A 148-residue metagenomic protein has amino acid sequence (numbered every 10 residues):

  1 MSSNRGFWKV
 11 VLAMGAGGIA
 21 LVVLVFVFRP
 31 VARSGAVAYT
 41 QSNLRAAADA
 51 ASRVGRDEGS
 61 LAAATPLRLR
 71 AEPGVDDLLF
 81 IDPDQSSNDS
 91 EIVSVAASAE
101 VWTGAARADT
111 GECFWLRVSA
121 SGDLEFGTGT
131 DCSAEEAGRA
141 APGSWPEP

Functional and structural regions predicted by a protein language model:
M1, V95, A137-R139: Intrinsically disordered, low-complexity regions enriched in Ser/Pro/Gly/Gln/His and often acidic
M1-R33: N-terminal single-pass transmembrane signal-anchor helix
F7, V11, L69, L78-I81 (+1 more regions): Extended hydrophobic/Leu-rich segments
A20-D82: Conserved hydrophobic/amphipathic alpha-helical signal-anchor segments
N43, A50-V54, R107-D109, L116 (+1 more regions): Short alpha-helical scaffold segments that flank and stabilize functional sites
R56-S121, E147-P148: Extracellular/periplasmic head regions of type IV pilus-like filament subunits
L116-E147: A short, surface-exposed interaction/processing loop segment used at functional sites
